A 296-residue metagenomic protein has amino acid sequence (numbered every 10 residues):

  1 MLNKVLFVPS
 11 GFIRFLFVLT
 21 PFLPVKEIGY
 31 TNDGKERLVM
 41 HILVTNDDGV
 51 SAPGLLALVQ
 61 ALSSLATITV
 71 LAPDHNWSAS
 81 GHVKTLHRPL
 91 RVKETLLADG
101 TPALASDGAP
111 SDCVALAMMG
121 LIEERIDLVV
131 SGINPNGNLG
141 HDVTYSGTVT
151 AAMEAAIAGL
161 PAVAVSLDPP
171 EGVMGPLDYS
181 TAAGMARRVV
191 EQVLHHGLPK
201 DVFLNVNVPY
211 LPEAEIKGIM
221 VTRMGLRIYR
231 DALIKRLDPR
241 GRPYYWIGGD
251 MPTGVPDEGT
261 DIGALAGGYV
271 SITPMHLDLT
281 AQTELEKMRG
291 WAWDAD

Functional and structural regions predicted by a protein language model:
V5-L23: Hydrophobic alpha-helical signal peptides and transmembrane signal-/tail-anchor segments that drive secretory-pathway
F22, K26-V39: Short, Lys/Arg-enriched N-terminal segments with co-localized hydrophobic residues within the first ~10-30 amino acids
I42, P53-R125: A cross-family phosphate/adenosyl-ligand binding-site feature
A117-E123, T150-P161: Alpha-helix C-terminal capping segments
G137-S146: Glycine/threonine-rich flexible loop motifs
A156-D178: Glycine-rich phosphate/pyrophosphate-binding loops and their adjacent beta-strand/loop elements at enzyme active sites
L177-D296: Electrostatically charged, flexible surface regions
